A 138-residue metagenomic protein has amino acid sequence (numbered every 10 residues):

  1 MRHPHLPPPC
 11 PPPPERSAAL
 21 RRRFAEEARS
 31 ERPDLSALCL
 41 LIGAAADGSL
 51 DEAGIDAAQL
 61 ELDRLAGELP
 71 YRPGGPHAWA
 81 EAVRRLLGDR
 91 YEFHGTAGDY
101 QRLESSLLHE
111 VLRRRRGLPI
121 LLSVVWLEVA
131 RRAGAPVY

Functional and structural regions predicted by a protein language model:
R2-Y138: A structural boundary/capping signal
